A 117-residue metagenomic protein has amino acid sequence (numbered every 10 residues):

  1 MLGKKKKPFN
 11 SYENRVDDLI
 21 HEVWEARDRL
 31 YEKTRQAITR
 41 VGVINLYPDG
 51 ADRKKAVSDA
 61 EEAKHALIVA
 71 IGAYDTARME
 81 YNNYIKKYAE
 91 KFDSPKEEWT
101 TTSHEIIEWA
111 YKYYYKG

Functional and structural regions predicted by a protein language model:
M1-Y12, A37, V41-I44, A51-A60: Extended non-catalytic scaffold regions that mediate assembly and binding in large macromolecular machines
L2-K4, Y113-G117: Short acidic DE-rich linear segments
G3-Y31, L67: Short, charge/polar-rich alpha-helical segments
V16, D28, S103, Y113-Y115: Short, isolated positions within intrinsically disordered regulatory regions of eukaryotic proteins
H21, D28, E32-R35, T39 (+4 more regions): Extended, non-transmembrane alpha-helical coiled-coils
Y47, D52-I106: Acidic, low-complexity, intrinsically disordered interaction modules
